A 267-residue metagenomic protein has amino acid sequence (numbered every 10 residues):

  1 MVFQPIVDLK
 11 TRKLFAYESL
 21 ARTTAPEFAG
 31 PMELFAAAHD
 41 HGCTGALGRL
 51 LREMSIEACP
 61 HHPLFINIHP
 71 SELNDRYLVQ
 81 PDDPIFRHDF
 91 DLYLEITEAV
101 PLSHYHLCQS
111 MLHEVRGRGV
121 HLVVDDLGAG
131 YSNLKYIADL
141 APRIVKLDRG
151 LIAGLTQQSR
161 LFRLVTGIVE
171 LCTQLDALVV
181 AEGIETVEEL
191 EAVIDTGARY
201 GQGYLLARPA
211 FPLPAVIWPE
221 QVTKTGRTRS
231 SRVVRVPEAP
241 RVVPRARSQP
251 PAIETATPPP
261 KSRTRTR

Functional and structural regions predicted by a protein language model:
M1-Q4: Short, basic/aromatic recognition patches
D8-K13, T23-E27, P70-E72, E95-L102 (+1 more regions): EAL-family c-di-GMP phosphodiesterase catalytic domain
F15-E18, D91: Short beta-strand edge/capping elements of PAS-family sensory modules
F28-A36: PAS and related sensory helical modules
L34, S55, M111, I168: Aromatic/hydrophobic pocket-lining residues that form π-stacking "cages" and hydrophobic walls in ligand
C43-Q109, V120: Catalytic core of bacterial c-di-GMP phosphodiesterases, primarily the EAL and HD-GYP domains, capturing alpha-helical
